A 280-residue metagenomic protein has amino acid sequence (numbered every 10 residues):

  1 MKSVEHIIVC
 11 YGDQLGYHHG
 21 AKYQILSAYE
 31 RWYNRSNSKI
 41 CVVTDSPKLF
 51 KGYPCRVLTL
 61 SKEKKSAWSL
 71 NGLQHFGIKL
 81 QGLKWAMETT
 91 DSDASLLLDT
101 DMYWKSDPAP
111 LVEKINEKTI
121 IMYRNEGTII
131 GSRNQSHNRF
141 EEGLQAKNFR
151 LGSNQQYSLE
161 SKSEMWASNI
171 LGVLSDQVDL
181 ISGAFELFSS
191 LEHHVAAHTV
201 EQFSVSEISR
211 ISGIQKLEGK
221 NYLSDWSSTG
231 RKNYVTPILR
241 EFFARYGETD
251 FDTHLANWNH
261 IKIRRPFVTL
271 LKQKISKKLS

Functional and structural regions predicted by a protein language model:
M1-S69, E88-D91, F267-S280: N-terminal anchoring/stem segment of glycosyltransferases
A21, L73-F76, H198: A conditional alpha-helix N-cap/helix-loop micro-motif detector
K65-L73, I129-S136: Short, charged, surface-exposed secondary-structure boundary motifs
W68, G77-G82: Glycine-rich, basic loop-to-helix element that forms the pyrophosphate-binding segment of sugar-nucleotide handling
L80-N134: GT-A fold catalytic core of metal-dependent nucleotide-sugar glycosyltransferases, centered on the diacidic
M122-K147, R264: A short, conserved beta-to-alpha structural element at the edge of catalytic cores that scaffolds binding
L151-E241: Catalytic core and acceptor-binding pocket of nucleotide-sugar-dependent glycosyltransferases
N233-S280: Long, low-complexity C-terminal extensions of enzymes
